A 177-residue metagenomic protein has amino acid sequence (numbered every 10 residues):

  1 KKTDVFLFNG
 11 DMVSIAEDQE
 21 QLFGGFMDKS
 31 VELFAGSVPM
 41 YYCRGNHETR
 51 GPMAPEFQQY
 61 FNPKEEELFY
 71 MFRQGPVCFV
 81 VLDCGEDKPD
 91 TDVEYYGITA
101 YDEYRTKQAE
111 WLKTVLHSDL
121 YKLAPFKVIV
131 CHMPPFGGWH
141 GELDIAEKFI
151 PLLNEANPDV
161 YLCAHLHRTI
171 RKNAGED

Functional and structural regions predicted by a protein language model:
K1-E20: N-terminal active-site segment of His-dependent metallophosphoesterases
D4, V38, L123-F126: Short coil/turn segments at beta-strand junctions that form active-site/ligand-binding loops
F6-F8, Y42-C43, I129, L162: Residue-level marker for buried hydrophobic side chains located in beta-strands that build the well-ordered beta-sheet
N9-V13, L116-G138: Short acidic, glycine-rich surface-loop motifs adjacent to enzyme active sites
G10-D11, G45-N46, H132, A164-H165: Active-site glycine-centered loops adjacent to acidic/histidine catalytic or metal-binding residues that shape
E17-D18, P52, G138-W139: Short N-terminal helix/helix-N-cap motif within the alpha/beta-hydrolase-1
Q21-H117, K148-V160, H167-D177: Extended active-site neighborhood of metal-dependent phosphoesterases/phosphodiesterases
I129-F136, Y161-T169: Histidine-centered catalytic micro-motifs
